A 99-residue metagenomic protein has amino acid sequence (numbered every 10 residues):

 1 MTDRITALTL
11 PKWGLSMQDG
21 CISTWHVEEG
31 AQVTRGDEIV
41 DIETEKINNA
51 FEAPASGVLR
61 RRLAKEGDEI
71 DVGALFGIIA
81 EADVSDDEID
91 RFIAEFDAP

Functional and structural regions predicted by a protein language model:
M1-P99: Mobile cofactor-carrier "swinging-arm" domains
